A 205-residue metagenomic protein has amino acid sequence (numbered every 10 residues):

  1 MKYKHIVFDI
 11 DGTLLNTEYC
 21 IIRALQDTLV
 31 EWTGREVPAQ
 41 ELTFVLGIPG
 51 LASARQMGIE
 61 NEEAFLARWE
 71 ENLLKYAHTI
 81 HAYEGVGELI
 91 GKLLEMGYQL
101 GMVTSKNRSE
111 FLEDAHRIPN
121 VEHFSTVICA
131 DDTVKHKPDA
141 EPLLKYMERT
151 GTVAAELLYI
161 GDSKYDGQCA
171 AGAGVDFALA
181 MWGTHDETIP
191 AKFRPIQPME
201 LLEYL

Functional and structural regions predicted by a protein language model:
M1-I6, N107-R108, L112-L205: Asp-based, Mg2+/Mn2+-dependent phosphohydrolase catalytic module
K2-E88, M96: N-terminal helical cap/lid subdomain that shapes the substrate entry/recognition surface in HAD-like hydrolases
D9, T13, T104, D162: Conserved G/P- and acidic residue-centered "switch" motifs that form tight phosphate/ATP-binding loops in soluble
L14, L100, Y159: Conserved SAM-binding loop
N16, M102-T104, L179: Hydrophobic residues in well-ordered beta-strands that form the structural core
G85-L89, P142-K145: Well-ordered alpha-helical segments embedded in enzymatic catalytic cores
L89-H116: Substrate-recognition element of Asp-dependent hydrolases with the DxDx(T/V) motif
